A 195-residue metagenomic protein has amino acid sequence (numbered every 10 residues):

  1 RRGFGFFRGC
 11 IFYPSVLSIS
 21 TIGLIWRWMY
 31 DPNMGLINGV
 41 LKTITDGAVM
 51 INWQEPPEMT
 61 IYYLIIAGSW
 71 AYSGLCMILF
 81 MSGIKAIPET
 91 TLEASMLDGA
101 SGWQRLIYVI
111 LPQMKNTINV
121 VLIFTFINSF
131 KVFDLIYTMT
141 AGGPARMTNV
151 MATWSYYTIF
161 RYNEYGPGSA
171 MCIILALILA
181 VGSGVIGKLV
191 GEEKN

Functional and structural regions predicted by a protein language model:
R1-N195: A structural signal for multi-pass alpha-helical bundles of membrane permease subunits that mediate small-molecule
